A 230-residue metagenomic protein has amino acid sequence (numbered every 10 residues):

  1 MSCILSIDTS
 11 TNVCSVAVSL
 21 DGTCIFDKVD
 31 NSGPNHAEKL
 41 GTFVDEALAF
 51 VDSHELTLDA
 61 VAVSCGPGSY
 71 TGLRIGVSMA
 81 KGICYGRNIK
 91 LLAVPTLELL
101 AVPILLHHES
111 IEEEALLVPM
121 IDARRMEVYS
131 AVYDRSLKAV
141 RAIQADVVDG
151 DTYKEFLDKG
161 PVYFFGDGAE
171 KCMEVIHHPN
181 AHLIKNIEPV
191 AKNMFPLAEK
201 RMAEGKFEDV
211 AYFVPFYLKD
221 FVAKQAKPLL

Functional and structural regions predicted by a protein language model:
M1-P67: N-terminal beta-alpha supersecondary unit
T23, N35, K90-P189, Y217 (+1 more regions): Surface "functional belts" at beta-alpha junctions
N31-K39, Y70, R74, S78 (+2 more regions): Residues at secondary-structure transition points
A47-V51, G86, I104, A191-M202: Stable alpha-helical structural segments in soluble proteins, enriched in small hydrophobic residues
V51-L58, Y85-V94, S110-E112: Phosphate-handling active-site elements
A62-T96: DPxDG-like acidic metal-binding loop motif
I184-L230: Acyltransferase
